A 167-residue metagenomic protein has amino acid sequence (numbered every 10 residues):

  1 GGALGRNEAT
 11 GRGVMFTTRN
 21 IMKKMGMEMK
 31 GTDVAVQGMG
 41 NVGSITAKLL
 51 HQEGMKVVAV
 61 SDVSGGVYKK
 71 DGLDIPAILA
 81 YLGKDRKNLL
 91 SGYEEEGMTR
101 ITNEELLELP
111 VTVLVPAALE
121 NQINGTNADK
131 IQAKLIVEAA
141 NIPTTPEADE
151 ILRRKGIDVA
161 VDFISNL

Functional and structural regions predicted by a protein language model:
G1-R12, V161-L167: Conserved phosphate/anionic-ligand binding catalytic regions in large, soluble enzymes, centered on
G2-L4, G31-T32, Q132-L135: A short, structure-level motif marking secondary-structure boundaries and short turns
G5-E8, R12-E108: Glycine-rich phosphate/diphosphate-binding loop of Rossmann-like nucleotide-binding domains
T18, M39, D62-V63, N103-E104 (+6 more regions): Fold-independent oxyanion-binding glycine-rich loops and adjacent beta-strand/coil segments at enzyme active sites
T32, E53-K56, L109-V113, L135 (+1 more regions): Structural beta-strand/beta-sheet cores of well-ordered domains, especially the beta-sheet scaffolds that support
L82, S91-I131, E138-N141: Accessory "access/gating" subregions that flank catalytic or transport cores
A118-L167: Rossmann-fold NAD(P)-binding glycine/threonine-rich loop
